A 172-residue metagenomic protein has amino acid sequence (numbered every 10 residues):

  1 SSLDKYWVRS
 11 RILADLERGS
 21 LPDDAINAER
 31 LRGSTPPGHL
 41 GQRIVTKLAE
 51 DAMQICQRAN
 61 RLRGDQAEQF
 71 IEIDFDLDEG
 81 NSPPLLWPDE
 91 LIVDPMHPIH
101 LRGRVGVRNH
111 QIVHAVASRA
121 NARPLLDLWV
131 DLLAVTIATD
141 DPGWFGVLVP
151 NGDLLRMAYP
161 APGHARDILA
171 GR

Functional and structural regions predicted by a protein language model:
S1-R172: Structural signature of nuclease core domains in nucleic-acid processing machines
